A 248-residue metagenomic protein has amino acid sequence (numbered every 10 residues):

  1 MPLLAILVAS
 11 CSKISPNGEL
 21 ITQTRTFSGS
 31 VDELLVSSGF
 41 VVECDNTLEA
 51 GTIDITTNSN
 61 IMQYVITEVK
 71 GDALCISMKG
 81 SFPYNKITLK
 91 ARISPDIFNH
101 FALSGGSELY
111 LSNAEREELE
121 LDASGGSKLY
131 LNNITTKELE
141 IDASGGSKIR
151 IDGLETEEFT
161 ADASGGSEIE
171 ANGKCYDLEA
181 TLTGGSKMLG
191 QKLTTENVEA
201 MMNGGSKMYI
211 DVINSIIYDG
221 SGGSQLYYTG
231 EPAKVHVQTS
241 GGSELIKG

Functional and structural regions predicted by a protein language model:
M1-G248: Intrinsically disordered, low-complexity terminal regions
